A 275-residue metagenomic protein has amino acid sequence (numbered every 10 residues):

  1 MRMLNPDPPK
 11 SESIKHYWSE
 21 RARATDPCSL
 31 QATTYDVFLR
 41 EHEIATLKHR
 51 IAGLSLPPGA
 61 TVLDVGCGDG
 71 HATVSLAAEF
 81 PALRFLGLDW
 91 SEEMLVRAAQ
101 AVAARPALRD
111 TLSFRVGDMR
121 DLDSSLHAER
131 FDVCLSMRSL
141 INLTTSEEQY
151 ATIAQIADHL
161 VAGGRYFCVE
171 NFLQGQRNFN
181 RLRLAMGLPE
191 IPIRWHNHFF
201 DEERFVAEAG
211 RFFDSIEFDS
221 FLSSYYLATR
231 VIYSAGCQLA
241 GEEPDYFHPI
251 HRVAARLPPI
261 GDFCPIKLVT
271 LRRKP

Functional and structural regions predicted by a protein language model:
R2-L56, H71, S75: Conserved class I S-adenosyl-L-methionine
L63, H71-L122: Class I SAM-dependent methyltransferase SAM/SAH-binding core
G68: Conserved glycine-rich SAM-binding loop
L135: A conserved beta-strand element that flanks and buttresses the S-adenosyl-L-methionine
L143-Q155: A short, conserved alpha-helix within the catalytic core of class I
F167-P189: Conserved class I S-adenosyl-L-methionine
H196-F213, F218: Short alpha-helix
F213-F247: Conserved catalytic loop of SAM-dependent methyltransferase domains
